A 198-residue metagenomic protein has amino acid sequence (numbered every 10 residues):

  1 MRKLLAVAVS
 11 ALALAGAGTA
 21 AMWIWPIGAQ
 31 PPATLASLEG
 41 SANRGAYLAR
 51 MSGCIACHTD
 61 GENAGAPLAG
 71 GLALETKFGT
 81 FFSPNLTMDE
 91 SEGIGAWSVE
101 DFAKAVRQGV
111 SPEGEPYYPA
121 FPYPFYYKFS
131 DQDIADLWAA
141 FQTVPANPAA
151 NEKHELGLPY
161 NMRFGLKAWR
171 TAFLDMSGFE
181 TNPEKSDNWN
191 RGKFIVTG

Functional and structural regions predicted by a protein language model:
R2-Q30: N-terminal type II signal-anchor transmembrane helix that functions as the membrane-insertion/stop-transfer segment
G18-W23, S98-P112, F125-N151: C-terminal capping alpha-helices of c-type cytochrome domains
I27-R50, A168-V196: Electrostatic cytochrome c docking/interface patches
G40, R44, N85, W97 (+6 more regions): Extracytoplasmic/secreted proteins, especially bacterial periplasmic and envelope-associated proteins
N43, G61-V99, Y117-D131, E155-G165: Gly/Gly-Pro-rich "capping" loops immediately C-terminal to redox-active cysteine motifs in periplasmic/lumenal
G45, M51-G61, F102, L137 (+2 more regions): The canonical Cys-X-X-Cys-His
C57-N63, R107-Q108, P122, Q142-T143 (+1 more regions): Detector for the c-type heme attachment site
P112-E115, T143-E152, N182-F194: Inter-heme linker and motif-flanking segments adjacent to c-type heme-binding CXXCH motifs in c-type cytochromes
